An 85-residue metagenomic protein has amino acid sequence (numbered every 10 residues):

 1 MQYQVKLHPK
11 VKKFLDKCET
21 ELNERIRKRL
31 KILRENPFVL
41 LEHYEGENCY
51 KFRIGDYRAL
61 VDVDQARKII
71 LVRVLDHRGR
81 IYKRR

Functional and structural regions predicted by a protein language model:
M1-K28: Arg/Lys-rich, positively charged N-terminal/basic patches that mediate binding to nucleic acids
Q2-V5, E24, I54-Y57, D62-R85: Enriched for short, Lys/Arg-rich terminal
P9, N48, R85: Solvent-exposed, flexible loop/coil residues
F14, R29-I32, L71-V74: Residue-level recognition of specific faces of alpha-helices
T20-N23, E35-F38, R80: Generic structural signal for secondary-structure transition and capping sites
K28-R53: A short, surface-exposed loop/turn module that caps and links secondary-structure elements
